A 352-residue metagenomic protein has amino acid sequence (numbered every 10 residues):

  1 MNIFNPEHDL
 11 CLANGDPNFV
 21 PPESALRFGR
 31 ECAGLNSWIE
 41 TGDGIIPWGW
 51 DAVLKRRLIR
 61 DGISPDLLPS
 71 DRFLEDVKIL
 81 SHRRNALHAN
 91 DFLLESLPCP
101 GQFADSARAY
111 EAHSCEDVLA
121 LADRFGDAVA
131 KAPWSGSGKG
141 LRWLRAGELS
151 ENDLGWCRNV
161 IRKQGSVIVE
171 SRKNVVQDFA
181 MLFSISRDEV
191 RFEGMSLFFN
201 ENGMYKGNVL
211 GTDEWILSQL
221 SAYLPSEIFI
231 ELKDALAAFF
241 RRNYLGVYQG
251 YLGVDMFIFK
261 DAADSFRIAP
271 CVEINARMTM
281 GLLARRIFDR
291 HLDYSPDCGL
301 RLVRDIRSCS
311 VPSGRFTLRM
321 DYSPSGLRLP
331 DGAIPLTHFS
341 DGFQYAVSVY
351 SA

Functional and structural regions predicted by a protein language model:
I3-H8, W48-V53, R172: Structural motif
L12, A25-R124, S135: Conserved N-proximal alpha/beta basic substrate-recognition cap immediately N-terminal to, or forming the N-lobe
H113-C115, A122, W134-K139, R145-A146 (+1 more regions): Extended, Lys/Arg-enriched charged tracts that mediate electrostatic binding to polyanionic substrates
G126, E151-G207, F257-C271: Phosphate-binding site of ATP-dependent enzymes
A128-D153, F179-A180, G203-L220: Glycine-rich phosphate-binding loop of ATP-grasp-fold ATP-dependent ligases
K163-S166, Y205-F266, D305-I306, S310-R328: A long amphipathic alpha-helix within ATP-dependent nucleotide-binding catalytic cores
F183-A238, N275-G299: ATP-dependent carboxylate/phosphate-activation module, predominantly the ATP-grasp catalytic core and closely related
D293-A352: Peripheral (often C-terminal) accessory segments that flank ATP-dependent C-N-forming ligase machineries
